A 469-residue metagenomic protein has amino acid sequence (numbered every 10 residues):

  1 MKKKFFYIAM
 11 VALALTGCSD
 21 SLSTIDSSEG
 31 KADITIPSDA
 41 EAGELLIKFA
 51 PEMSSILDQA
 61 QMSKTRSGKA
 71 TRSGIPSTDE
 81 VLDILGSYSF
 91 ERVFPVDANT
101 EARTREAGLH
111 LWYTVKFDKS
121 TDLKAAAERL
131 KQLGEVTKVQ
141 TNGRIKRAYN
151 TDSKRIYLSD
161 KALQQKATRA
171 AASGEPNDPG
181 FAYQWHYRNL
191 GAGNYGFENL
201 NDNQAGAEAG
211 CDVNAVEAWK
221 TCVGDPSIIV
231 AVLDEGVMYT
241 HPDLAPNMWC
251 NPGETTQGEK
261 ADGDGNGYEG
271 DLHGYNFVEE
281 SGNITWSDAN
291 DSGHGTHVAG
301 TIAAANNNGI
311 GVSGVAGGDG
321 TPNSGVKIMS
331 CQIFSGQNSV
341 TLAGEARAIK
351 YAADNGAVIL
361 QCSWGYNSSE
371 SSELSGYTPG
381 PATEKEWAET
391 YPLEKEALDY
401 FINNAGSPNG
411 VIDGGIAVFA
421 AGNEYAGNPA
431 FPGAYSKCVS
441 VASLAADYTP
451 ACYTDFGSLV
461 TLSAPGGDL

Functional and structural regions predicted by a protein language model:
F5-L13: Sec-dependent N-terminal signal peptides
L15-G17: C-terminal motif of bacterial Sec signal peptides marking the signal peptidase cleavage site
S19-L22, K220, G224-P226, E235 (+7 more regions): Substrate-binding/access-modulating region of protease and related hydrolase catalytic domains
T24-Q165: Inhibitory N-terminal propeptides of secreted protease zymogens
L46-I47, E91-R92, Y113-T114, K138-Q140 (+11 more regions): Structural recognition of the beta-strand scaffold that forms the well-ordered cores of secreted hydrolase catalytic
T100-T114, K131-I229, V237-D243, N247 (+3 more regions): Protease zymogen maturation seam
V232, T240, N247-G293: Extracellular calcium-associated, cysteine-rich motifs in secreted modular proteins
A430-L469: Extracellular S/T/G-rich loop segment that most often corresponds to the catalytic His/Ser-adjacent loop
